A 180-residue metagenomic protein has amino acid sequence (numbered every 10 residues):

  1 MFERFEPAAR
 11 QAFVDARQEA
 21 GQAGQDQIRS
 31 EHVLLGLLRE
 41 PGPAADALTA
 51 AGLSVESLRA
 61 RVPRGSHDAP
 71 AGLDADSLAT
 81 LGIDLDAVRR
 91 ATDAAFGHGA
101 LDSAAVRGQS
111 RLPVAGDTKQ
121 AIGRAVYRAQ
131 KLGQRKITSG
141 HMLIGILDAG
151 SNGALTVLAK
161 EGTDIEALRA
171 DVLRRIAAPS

Functional and structural regions predicted by a protein language model:
M1-S180: Histone-fold recognition with a strong bias for associated Lys/Arg-rich disordered tails
